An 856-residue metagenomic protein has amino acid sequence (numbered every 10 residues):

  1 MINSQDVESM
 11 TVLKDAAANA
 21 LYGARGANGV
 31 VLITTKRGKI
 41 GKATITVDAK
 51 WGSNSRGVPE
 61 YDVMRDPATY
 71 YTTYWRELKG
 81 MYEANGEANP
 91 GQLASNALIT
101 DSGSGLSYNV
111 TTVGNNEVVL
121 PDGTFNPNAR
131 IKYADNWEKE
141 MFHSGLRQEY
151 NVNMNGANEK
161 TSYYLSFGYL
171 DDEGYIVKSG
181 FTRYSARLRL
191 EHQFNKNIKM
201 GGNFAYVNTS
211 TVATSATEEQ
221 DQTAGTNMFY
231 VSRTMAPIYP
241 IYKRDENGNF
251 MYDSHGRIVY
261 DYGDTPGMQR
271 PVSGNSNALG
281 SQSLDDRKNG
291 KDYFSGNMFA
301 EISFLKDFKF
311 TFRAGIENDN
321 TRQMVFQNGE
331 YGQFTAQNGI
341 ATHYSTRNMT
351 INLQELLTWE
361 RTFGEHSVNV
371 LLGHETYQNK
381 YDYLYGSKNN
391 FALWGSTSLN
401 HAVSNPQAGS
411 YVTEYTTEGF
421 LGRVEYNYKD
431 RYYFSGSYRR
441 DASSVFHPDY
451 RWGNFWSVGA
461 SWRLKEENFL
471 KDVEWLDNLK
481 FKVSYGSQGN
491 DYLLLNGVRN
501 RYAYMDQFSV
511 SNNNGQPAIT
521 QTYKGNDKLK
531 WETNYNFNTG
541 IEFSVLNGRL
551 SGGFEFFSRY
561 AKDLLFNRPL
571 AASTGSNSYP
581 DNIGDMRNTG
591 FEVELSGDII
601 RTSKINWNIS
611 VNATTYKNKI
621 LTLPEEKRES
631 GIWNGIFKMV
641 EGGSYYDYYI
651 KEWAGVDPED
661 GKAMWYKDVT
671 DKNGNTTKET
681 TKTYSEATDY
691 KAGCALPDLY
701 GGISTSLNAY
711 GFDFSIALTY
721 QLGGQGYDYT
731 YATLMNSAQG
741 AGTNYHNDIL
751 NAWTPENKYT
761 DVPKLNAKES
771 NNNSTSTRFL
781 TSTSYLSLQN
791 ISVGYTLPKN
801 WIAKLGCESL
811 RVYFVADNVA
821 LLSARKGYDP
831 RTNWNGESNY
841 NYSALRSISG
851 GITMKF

Functional and structural regions predicted by a protein language model:
M1-K14: Short acidic/polar hinge/loop motifs at secondary-structure boundaries that mediate gating or recognition
Q5-V7, G26-V30, K42-T44, S295: Extracytoplasmic
M10-T11, V31-I33: Non-catalytic regulatory/gating segments with a bias toward low-complexity or hydrophobic composition
K39-K178, S215-E218, Y230, P240-K288 (+6 more regions): Residues embedded in well-ordered regular secondary structure
L120-R130, Y331, T335, N512-T520 (+5 more regions): Surface-exposed, extracytoplasmic segments of Gram-negative outer-membrane nutrient-acquisition systems
R183, R189-I198, N203-N208, T217 (+5 more regions): Extracellular/periplasmic, surface-exposed regions of secreted and cell-surface proteins
